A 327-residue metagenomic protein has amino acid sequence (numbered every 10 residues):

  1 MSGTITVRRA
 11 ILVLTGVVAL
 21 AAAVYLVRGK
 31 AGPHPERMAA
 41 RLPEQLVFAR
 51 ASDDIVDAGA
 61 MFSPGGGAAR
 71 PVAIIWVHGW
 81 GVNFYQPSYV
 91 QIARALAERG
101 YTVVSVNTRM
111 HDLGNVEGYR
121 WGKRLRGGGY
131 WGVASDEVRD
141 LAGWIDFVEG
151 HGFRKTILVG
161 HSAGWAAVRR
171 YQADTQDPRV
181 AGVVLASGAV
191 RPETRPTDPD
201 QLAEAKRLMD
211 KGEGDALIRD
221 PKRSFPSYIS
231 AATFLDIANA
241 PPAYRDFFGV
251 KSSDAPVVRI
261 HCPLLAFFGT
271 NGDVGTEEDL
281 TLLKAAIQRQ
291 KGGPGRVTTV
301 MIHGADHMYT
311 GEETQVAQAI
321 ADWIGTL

Functional and structural regions predicted by a protein language model:
G32-G66: N-terminal cap/lid segment of alpha/beta-hydrolase-fold proteins
A68-D112: Short, surface-exposed "cap/lid" segments of acyl-processing enzymes
R109-G132: Cap/lid segment of the alpha/beta-hydrolase catalytic domain
L125-H151: Alpha/beta-hydrolase active-site loop
D146-D210, N239: Primarily recognizes the serine-hydrolase "nucleophile elbow" in alpha/beta-hydrolase and SGNH/GDSL folds
I260, A266-F268: Short beta-strand/loop motif that positions the catalytic acidic residue of the alpha/beta-hydrolase fold
D273-L283: Conserved alpha/beta-hydrolase "acid-adjacent" motif
T298-L327: Catalytic active-site module of serine/aspartate enzymes centered on a nucleophile-bearing elbow/loop
